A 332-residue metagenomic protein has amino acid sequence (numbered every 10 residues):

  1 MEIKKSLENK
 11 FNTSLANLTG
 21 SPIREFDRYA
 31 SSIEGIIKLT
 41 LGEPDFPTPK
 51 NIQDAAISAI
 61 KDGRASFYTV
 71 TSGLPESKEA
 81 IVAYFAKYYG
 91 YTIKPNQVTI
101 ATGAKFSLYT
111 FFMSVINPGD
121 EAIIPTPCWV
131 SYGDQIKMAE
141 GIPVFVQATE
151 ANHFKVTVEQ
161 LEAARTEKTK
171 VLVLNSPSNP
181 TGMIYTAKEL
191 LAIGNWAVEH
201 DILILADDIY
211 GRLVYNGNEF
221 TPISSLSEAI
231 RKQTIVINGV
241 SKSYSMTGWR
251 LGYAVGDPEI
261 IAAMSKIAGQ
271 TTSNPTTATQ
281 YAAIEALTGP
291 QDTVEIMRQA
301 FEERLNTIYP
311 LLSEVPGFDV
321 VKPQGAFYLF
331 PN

Functional and structural regions predicted by a protein language model:
E2-L7, F11-G103, T110, A286-G289: N-terminal small-domain helix-loop-helix segment of the aminotransferase-like
I33, A139, E199-H200, I230: Helix C-cap/helix->beta junction micro-motif
S114-I136: Conserved PLP-anchoring active-site segment centered on the Schiff-base-forming lysine
T149-N218: Active-site phosphate-binding strand-loop segment of PLP-dependent enzymes
L226-A263, A278: Active-site PLP attachment segment
P258, P275-Q291, I296-M297: Structural motif of enzymes handling amino- and sulfur-group chemistry
M264-A268, L287-P310: Structural signature of PLP-dependent enzymes
I284, Q299-Y309, V320-N332: Conserved glycine-rich beta-strand-loop-beta hairpin in the small C-terminal domain of fold type I
